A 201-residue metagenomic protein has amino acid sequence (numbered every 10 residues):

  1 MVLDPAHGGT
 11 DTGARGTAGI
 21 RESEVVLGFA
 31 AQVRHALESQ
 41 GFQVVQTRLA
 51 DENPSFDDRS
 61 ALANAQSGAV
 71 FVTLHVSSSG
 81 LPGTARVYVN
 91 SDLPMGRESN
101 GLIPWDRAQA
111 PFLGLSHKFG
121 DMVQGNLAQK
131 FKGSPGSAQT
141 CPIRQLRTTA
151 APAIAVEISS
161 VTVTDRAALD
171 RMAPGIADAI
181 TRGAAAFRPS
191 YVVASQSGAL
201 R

Functional and structural regions predicted by a protein language model:
A6: Extracellular repeat turn/loop positions enriched in glycine and acidic/polar residues, especially those that create
T10-A14, T164-D165: Short, solvent-exposed loop/turn elements at domain surfaces
G13-G28: Glycine- and acidic-residue-enriched helix-capping/strand-helix junction motifs
E24-R201: Active-site-proximal helix/loop segments of hydrolytic enzymes
